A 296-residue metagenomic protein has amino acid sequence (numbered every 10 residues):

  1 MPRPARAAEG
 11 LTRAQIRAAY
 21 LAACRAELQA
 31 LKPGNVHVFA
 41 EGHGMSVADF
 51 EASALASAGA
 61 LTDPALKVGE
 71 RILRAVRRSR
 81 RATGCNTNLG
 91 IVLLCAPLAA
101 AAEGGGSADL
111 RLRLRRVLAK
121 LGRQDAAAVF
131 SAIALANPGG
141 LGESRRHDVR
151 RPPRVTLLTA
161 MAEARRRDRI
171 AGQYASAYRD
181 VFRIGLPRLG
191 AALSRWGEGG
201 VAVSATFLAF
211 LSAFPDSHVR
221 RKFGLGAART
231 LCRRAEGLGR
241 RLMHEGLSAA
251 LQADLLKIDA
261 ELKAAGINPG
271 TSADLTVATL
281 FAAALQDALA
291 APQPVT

Functional and structural regions predicted by a protein language model:
M1-L66, A102-A260, Q286-T296: Phosphate-rich cofactor/ligand-interacting catalytic cores and adjacent structured alpha/beta frameworks
G59-L110: Long, hydrophobic/aromatic-enriched structural stretches that serve as scaffold segments
K67-T83, A250-A264, A283: Short, hydrophobic/aliphatic alpha-helical segments
R74, L93-P97, A202, T206-A209 (+1 more regions): Amphipathic alpha-helical interaction segments
A75, S79, L98-A102, A235 (+3 more regions): Small-side-chain structural scaffolding
T83-P97, A265-F281: Conserved phosphate/anionic-ligand binding catalytic regions in large, soluble enzymes, centered on
